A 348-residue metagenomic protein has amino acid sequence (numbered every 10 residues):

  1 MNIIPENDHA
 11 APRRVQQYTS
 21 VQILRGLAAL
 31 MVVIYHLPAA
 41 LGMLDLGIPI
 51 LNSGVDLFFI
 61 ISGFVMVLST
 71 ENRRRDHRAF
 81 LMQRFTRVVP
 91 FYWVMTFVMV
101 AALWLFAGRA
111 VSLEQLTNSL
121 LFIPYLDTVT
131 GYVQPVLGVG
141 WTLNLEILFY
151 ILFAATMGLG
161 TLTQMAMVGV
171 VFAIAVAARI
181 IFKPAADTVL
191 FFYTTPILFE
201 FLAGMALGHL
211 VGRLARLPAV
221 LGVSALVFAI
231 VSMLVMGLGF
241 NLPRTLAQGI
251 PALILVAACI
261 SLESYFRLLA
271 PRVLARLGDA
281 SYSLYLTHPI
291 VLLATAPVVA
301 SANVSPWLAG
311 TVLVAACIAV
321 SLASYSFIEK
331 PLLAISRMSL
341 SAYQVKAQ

Functional and structural regions predicted by a protein language model:
N2-I23, L27-L51, V67-A79, D127-G131 (+5 more regions): Alpha-helical transmembrane segments in multi-pass integral membrane proteins
N2-I4, S53, I61, V67 (+6 more regions): Membrane-interface helix-loop-helix regions
V15-Y18, D76-P90, F149-I151: Membrane-interfacial loop-to-helix junctions in multi-pass inner-membrane proteins
F58: Structured binding elements
R84, V88-Y92, A280-T287: Loop-to-transmembrane-helix entry motif
P184-A186, A323, K330: Primarily interfacial, aromatic-capped hydrophobic alpha-helices that serve as membrane anchors
